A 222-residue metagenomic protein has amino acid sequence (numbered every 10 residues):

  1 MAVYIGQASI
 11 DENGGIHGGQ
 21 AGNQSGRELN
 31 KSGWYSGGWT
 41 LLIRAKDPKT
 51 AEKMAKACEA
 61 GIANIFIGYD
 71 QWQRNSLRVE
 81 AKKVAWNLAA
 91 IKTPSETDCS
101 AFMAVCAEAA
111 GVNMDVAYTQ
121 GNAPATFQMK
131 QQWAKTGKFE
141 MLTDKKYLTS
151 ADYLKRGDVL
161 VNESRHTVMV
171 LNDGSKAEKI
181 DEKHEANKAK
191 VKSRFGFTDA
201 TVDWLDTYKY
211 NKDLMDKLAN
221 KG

Functional and structural regions predicted by a protein language model:
M1-A117, E163-H166, A177-K209: N-terminal capping segments
N113-M141: Short, basic/aromatic beta-hairpin or loop at an interaction surface
M141-L148: Positively charged
L148, Y153-L154: Short, well-ordered loop/turn sites that connect or cap secondary structure elements
R156-D158: Loop/turn positions that initiate beta-strands
D173-S175: Acidic glycine-/aspartate-rich tracts in secreted/extracellular proteins
V191-F197, L214-K221: A short amphipathic alpha-helical interaction element
